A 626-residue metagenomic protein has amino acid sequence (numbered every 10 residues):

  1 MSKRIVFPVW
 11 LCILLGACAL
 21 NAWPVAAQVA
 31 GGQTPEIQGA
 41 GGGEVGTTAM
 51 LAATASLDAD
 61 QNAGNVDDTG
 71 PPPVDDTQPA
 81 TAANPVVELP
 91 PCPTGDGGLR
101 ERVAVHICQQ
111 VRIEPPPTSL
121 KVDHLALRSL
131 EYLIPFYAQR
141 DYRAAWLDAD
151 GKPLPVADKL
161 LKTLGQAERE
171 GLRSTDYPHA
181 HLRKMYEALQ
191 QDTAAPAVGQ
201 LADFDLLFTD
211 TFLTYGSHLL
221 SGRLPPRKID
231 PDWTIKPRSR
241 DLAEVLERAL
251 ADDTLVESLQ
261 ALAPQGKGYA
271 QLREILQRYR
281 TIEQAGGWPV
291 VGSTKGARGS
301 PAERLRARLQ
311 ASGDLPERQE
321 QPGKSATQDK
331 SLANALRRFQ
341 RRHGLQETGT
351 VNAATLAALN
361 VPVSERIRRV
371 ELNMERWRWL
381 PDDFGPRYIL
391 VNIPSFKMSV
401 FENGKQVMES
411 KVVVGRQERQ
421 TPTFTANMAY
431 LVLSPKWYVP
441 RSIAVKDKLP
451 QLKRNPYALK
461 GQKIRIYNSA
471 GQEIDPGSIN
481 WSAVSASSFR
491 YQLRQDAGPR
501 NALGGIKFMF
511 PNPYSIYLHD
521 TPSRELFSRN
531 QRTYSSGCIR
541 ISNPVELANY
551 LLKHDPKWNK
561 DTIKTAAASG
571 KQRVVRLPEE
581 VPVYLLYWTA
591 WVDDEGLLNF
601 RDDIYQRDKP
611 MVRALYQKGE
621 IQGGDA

Functional and structural regions predicted by a protein language model:
M1-L11: Bacterial N-terminal signal peptides that target proteins for export
R4, A22, A63-V66: N-terminal cationic leader/targeting segments used for protein routing and processing
V9-N21: Bacterial N-terminal signal peptides
L20-Q38: Signal peptide processing junction and immediate N-terminal pro/mature segment of secreted/exported proteins
Q28-V29, G39, T48-M50, T54-A138 (+4 more regions): Well-ordered beta-sheet/strand-loop patches within structured domains
L147-I229, W233: A cross-kingdom signal targeting lumenal/periplasmic-facing segments of multi-pass membrane and secretory-pathway
